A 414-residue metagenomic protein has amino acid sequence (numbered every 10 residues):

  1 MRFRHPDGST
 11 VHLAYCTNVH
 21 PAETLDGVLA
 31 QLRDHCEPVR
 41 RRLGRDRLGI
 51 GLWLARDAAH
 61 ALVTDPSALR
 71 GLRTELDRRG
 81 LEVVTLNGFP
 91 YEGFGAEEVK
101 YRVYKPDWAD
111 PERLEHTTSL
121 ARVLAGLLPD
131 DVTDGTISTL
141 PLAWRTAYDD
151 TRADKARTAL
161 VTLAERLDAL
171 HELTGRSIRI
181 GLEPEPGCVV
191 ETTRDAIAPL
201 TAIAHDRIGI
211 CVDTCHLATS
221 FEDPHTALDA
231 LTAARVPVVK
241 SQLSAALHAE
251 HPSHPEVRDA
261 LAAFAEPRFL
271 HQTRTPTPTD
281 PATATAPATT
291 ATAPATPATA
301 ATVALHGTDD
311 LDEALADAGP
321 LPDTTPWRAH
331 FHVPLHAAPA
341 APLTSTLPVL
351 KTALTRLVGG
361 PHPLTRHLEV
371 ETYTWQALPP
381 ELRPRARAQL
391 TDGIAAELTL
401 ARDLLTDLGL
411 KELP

Functional and structural regions predicted by a protein language model:
M1-G126, G135, A293-T296, P384-P414: N-terminal pre-domain/capping segments
R2-H5, E97-I210, T219: Active-site acidic/histidine proton-transfer and metal-coordination neighborhood in alpha/beta enzyme cores
V11-N18, D46-L52, E82-G88, T133-T139 (+5 more regions): Hydrophobic faces of well-ordered beta-strands that scaffold small-molecule active sites in alpha/beta enzyme cores
P21-A30, L54-A68, R145, G187-E191 (+3 more regions): Acidic-and-aromatic substrate-binding clefts and catalytic sites of carbohydrate-active enzymes
P90-V99, S138-A147, C215-E222, Q242-A265 (+3 more regions): Flexible glycine/acidic-rich beta-alpha junction loops that bind and position SAM and/or redox cofactors in anaerobic
L167-D280, T296-L315, T324, V333: Acidic/histidine-rich catalytic cores of soluble enzymes
T279-A293: Long, compositionally biased low-complexity repeat segments characteristic of intrinsically disordered regions
D312-L410: Flexible, acidic glycine-rich loops studded with aromatic residues
